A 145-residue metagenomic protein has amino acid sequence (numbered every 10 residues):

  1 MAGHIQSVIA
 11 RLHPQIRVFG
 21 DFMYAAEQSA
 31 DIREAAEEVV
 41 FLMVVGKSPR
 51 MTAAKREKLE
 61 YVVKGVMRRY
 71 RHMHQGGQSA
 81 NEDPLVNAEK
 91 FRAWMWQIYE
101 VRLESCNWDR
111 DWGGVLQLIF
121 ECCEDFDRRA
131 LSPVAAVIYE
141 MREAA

Functional and structural regions predicted by a protein language model:
M1-W94, E121: Short basic alpha-helical hairpin corresponding to helix-turn-helix/winged-helix-like nucleic-acid-binding
Y61-A145: Intrinsically disordered, low-complexity, charge-dense segments enriched in Lys/Arg and Glu/Asp interspersed
